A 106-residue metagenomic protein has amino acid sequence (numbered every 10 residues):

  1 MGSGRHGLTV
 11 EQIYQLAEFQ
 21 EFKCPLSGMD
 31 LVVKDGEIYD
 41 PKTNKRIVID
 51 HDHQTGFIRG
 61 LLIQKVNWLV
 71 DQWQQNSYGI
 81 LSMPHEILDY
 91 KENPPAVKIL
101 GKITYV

Functional and structural regions predicted by a protein language model:
M1-G4, H51, L88: Short N-terminal helix-initiation segments at or just after the protein's N-terminus
M1-K23: Short, charged surface segments at domain edges that flank catalytic/cofactor-binding sites
R5-Q12, I63, Q74-S77, I103-V106: General structural signal for secondary-structure boundaries
L8, K34-E37, Q72-N76, P94-V97: Generic macromolecular interface patches on structured domains
F22, D30-L31, S77-V106: Extended charged
P25-L62, V70: Histidine-centered nuclease catalytic patch
M29, L62-M83: Short Cys/His-centered divalent metal-binding micro-motifs
